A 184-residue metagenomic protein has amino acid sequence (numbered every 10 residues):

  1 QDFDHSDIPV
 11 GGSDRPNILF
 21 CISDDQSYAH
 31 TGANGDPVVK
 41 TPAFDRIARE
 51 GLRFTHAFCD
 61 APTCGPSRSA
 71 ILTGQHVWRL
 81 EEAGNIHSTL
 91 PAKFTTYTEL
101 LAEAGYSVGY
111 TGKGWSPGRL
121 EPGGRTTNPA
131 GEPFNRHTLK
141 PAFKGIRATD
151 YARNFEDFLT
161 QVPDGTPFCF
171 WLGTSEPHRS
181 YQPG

Functional and structural regions predicted by a protein language model:
Q1-G184: Formylglycine-dependent sulfatase
